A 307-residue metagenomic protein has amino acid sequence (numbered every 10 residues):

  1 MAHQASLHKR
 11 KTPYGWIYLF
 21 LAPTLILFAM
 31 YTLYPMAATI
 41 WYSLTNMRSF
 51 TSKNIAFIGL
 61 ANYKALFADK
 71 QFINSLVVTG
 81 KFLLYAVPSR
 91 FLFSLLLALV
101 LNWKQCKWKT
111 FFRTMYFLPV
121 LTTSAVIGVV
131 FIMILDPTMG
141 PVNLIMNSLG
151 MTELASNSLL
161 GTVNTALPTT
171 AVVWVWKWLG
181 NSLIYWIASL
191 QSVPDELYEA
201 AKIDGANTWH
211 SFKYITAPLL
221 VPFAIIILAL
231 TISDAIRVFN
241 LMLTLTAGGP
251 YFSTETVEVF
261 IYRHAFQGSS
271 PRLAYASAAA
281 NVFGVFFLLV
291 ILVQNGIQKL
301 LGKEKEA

Functional and structural regions predicted by a protein language model:
M1-K11: Short, Lys/Arg-rich, polar N-terminal cytosolic tail immediately upstream of the first transmembrane signal-anchor
K9-A307: A structural signal for multi-pass alpha-helical bundles of membrane permease subunits that mediate small-molecule
